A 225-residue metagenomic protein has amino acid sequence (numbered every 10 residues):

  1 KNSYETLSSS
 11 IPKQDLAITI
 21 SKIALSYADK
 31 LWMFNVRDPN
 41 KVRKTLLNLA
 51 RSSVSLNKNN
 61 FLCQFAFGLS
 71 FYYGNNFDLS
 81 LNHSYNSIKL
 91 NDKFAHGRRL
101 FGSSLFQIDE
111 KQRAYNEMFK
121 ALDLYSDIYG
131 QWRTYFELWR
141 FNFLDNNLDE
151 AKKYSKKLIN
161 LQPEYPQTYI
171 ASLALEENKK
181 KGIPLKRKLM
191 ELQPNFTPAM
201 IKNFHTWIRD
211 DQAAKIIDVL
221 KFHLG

Functional and structural regions predicted by a protein language model:
K1-P12, A66: Alpha-helical segment of the N-proximal tetratricopeptide repeat
N2-E5, I18, D38, T45: Long, contiguous interaction/recruitment modules in multidomain scaffold/adaptor proteins
S8-V36: Short, charge-rich amphipathic alpha-helical segments embedded in non-transmembrane helical bundles/solenoids
Q14, D29, N40, L46-V54 (+3 more regions): Alpha-helical protein-protein interaction modules
W32-N35, F67, A121: A short, mixed-charge helix-start or loop-turn motif at secondary-structure junctions
